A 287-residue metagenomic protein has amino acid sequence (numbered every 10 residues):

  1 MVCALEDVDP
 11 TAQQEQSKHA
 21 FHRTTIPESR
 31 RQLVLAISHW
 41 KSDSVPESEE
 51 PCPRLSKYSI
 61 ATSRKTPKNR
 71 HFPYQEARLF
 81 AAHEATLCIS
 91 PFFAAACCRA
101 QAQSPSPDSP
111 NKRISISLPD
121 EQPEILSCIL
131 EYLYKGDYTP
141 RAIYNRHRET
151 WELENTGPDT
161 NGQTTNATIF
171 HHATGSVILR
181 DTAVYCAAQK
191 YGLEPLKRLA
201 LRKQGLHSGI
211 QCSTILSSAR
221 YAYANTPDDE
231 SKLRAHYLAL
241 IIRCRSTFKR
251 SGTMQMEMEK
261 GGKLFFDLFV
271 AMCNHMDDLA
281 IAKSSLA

Functional and structural regions predicted by a protein language model:
M1-T160, G262, F266-A287: BTB/POZ (also called T1 in voltage-gated K+ channels) oligomerization domain detector
L55-Y58, P73, E124, F170 (+2 more regions): Residue-level detector of functional hotspots within protein domains
L118, I169-A173: Intrinsically disordered, low-complexity acidic/Ser/Thr-rich segments used as protein-protein interaction/activation
I129, R148, H172-A183, Y191-A287: Alpha-helical protein-protein interaction/assembly modules
N161-I169: Repeat-mediated protein-protein interaction surfaces in helical alpha-solenoids
